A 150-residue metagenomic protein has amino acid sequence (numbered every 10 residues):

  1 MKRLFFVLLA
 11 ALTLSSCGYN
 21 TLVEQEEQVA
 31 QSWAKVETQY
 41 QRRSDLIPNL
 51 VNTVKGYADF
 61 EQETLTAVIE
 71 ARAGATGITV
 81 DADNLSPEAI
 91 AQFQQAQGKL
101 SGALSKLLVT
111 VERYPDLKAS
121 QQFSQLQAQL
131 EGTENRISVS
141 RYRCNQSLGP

Functional and structural regions predicted by a protein language model:
K2-P150: A helix-centric hydrophobic-segment signal that preferentially recognizes long, alpha-helical stretches used
